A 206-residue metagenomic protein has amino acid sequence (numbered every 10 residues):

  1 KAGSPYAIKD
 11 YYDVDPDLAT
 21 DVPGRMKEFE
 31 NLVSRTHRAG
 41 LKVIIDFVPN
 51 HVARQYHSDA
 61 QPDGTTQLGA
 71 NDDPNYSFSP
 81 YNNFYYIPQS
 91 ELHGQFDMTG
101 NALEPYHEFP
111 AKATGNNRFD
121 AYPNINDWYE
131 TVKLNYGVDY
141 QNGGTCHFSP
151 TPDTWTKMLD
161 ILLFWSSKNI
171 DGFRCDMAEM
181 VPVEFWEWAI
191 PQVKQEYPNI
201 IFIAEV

Functional and structural regions predicted by a protein language model:
K1-K157, I161-F164: Substrate-binding/active-site clefts of carbohydrate-active enzymes
A19-V22, A178-W186: Acidic-and-aromatic substrate-binding clefts and catalytic sites of carbohydrate-active enzymes
F29-E30, E187-A189: Short alpha-helical segments and helix-capping/turn motifs at coil-helix boundaries
V33, S166, I190-K194: N-terminal cationic-hydrophobic initiation segments that often serve targeting/anchoring roles
H37-L41, N169-D171, Y197-I201: Short, well-ordered coil/turn segments that N-cap beta-strands
I44, G172-A178: Short catalytic-loop micro-motif centered on adjacent basic/acidic residues
I44, V48-V52, Y136, Q141 (+2 more regions): Aromatic-lined carbohydrate-recognition surfaces of secreted/lumenal glycan-active proteins
D63-N71, A178-E179, K194-P198: Short, structured secondary-structure boundary patches
